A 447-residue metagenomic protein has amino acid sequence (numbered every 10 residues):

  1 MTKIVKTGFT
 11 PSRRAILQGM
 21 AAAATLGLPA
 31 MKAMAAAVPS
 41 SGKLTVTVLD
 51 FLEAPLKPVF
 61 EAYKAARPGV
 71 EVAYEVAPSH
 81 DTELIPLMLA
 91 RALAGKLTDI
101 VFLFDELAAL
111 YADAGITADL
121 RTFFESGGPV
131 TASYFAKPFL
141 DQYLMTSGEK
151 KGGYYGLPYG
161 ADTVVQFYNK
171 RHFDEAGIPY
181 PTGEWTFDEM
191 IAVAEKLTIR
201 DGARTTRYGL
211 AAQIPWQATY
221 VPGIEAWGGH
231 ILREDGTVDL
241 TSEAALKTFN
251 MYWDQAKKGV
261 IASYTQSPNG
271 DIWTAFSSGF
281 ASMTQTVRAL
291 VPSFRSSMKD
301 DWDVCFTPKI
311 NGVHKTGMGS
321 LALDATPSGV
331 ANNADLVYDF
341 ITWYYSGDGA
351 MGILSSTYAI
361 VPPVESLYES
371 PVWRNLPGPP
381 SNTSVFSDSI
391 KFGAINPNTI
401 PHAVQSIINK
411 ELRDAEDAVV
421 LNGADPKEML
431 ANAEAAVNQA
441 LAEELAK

Functional and structural regions predicted by a protein language model:
M1-S12, G19-L26: N-terminal secretory signal peptides
V38, D174, Y180, I390-K447: Conserved C-terminal helix/tail region of periplasmic/extracytoplasmic solute-binding proteins
S40-F51, V70-E75, I100: Short, well-ordered beta-strand elements
E106-T163, D303-C305: Hinge/lid segment of periplasmic solute-binding proteins
R121-P138, G183, R200-G209, G229-K247 (+5 more regions): Short, solvent-exposed loop/beta-turn-alpha elements that line the ligand-binding surface or hinge of extracytoplasmic
E125, L290-K299, G312-G319, L323-E411: C-terminal lobe and pocket-closing loops of periplasmic/extracytoplasmic Venus-flytrap solute-binding proteins
T146-Y159, V164, D188-V238, A244-A245 (+1 more regions): Extracytoplasmic/periplasmic solute-binding protein
V193-E195, D235-Q266, T307: Glycine-centered hinge/linker elements that transmit conformational signals in sensory and ligand-binding systems
